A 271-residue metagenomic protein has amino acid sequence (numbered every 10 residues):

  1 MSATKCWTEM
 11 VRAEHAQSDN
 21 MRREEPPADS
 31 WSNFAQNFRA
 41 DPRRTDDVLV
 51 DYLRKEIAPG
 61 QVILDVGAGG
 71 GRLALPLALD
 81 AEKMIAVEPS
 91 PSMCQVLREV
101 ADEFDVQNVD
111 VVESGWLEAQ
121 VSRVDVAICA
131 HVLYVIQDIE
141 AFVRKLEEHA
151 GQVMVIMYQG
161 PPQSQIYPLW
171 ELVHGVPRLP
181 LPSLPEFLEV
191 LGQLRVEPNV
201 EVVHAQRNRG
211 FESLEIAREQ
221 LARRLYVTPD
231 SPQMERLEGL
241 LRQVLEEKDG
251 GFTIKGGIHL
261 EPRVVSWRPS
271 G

Functional and structural regions predicted by a protein language model:
M1-I57: Conserved class I S-adenosyl-L-methionine
Q61-G69: Conserved class I S-adenosyl-L-methionine
G70-L117: Class I SAM-dependent methyltransferase SAM/SAH-binding core
V126-D138: A short SAM/SAH-binding and catalytic strip from SAM-dependent methyltransferases
E140-M154: A short glycine-rich, Lys/Arg-flanked "PGG" loop and its adjoining helix->strand segment in the class I
Q152-L179: Conserved class I S-adenosyl-L-methionine
P180-R195: Short alpha-helix
N199-G271: Conserved Class I S-adenosyl-L-methionine
